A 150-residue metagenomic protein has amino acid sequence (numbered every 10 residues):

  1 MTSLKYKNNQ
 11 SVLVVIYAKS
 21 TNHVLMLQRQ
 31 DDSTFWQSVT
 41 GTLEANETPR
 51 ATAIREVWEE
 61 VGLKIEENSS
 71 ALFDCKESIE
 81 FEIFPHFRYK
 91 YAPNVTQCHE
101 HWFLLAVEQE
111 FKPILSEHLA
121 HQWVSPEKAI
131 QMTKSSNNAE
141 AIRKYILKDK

Functional and structural regions predicted by a protein language model:
M1-V24, A45: Conserved N-terminal beta-strand and adjoining loop/helix that marks the start of the Nudix/MutT-like hydrolase domain
L4-Y6, I16, P93-V95, K112-I114: Short secondary-structure boundary/capping segments
I16-S20, R29, L105-V107: Active-site beta-strand termini and strand-to-loop segments that position acidic
N22-E66: Conserved Nudix-box catalytic region and its N-terminal flanking loop in Nudix hydrolases and closely related
Q37, Q97, W123: Short aromatic/basic micro-patch
L63-E110: Active-site segment of metal-dependent pyrophosphate-handling enzymes, primarily the Nudix hydrolase catalytic core
E100-R143: NUDIX/MutT-family hydrolases
L147-K150: Generic C-terminal helix-cap and adjacent flexible tail
